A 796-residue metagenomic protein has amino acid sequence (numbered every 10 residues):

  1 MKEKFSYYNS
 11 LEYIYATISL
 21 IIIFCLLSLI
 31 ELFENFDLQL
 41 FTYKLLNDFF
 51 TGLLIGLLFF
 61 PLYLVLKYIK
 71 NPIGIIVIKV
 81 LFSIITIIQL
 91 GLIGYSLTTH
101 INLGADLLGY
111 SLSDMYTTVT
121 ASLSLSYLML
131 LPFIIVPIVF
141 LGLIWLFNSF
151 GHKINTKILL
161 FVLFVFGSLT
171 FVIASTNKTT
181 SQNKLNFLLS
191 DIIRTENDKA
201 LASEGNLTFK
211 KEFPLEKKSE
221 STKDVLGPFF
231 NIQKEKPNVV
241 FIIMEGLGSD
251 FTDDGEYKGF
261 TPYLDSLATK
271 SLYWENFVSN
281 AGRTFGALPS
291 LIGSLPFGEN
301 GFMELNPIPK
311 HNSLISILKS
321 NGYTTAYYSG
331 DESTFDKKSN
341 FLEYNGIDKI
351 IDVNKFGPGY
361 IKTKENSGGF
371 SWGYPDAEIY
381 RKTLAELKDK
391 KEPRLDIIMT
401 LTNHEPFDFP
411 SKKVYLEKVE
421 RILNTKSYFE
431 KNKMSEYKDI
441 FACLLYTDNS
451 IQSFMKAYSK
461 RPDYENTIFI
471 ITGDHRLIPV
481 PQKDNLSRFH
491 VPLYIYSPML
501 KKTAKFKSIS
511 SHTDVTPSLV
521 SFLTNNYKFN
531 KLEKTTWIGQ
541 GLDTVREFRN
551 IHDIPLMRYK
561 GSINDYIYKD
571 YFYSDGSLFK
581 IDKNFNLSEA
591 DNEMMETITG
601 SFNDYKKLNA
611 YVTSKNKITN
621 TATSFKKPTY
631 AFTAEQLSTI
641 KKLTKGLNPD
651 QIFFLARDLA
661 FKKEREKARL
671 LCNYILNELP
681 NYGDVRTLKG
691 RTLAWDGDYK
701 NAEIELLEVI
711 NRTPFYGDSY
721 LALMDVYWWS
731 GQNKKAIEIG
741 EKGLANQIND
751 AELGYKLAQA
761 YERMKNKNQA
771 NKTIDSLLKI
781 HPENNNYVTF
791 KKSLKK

Functional and structural regions predicted by a protein language model:
K2-N197: Transmembrane and membrane-interface helices of multi-pass, inner-membrane envelope-modifying transferases
S190-K531, G539, R546-R549, G646 (+1 more regions): Soluble catalytic regions of membrane-associated enzymes that act on cell-envelope and secretory-pathway components
K531-N648: Phosphate/adenylate-binding glycine loop and adjacent helical scaffold
F661, W695-D696, W729-S730, R763 (+1 more regions): Register position in tetratricopeptide repeats
